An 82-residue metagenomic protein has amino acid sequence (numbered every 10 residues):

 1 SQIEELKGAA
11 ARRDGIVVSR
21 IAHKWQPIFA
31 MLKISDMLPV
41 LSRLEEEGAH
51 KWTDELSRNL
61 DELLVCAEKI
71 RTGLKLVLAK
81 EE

Functional and structural regions predicted by a protein language model:
S1-K24, I28-M31, T53-E81: Long, amphipathic alpha-helical coiled-coil segments characteristic of histidine-phosphotransfer scaffolds
K33-D36: C-terminal helical "lid" subdomain and adjoining coupling/linker elements of P-loop NTPases
P39-A49: Hydrophobic, amphipathic alpha-helical faces that serve as interaction scaffolds
